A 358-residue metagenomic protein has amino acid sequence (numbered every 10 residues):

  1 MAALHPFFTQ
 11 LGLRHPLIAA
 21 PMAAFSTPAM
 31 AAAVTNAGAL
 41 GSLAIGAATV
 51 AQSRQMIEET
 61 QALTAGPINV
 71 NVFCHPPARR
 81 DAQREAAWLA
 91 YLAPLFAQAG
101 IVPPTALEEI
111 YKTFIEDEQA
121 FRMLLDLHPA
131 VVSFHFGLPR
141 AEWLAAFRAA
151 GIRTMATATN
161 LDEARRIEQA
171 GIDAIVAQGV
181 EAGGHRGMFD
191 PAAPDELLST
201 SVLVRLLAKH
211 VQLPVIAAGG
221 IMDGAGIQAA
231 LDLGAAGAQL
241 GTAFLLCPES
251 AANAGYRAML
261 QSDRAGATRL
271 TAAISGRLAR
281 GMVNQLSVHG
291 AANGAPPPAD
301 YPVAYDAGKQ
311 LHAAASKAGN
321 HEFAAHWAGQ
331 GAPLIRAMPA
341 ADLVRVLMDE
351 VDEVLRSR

Functional and structural regions predicted by a protein language model:
M1-H210, L347: Active-site entrance/lid segments in N-terminal catalytic domains of soluble metabolic enzymes
H185-D190, P194-I216, I221-R358: Conserved active-site-proximal phosphate/metal-binding subdomains
